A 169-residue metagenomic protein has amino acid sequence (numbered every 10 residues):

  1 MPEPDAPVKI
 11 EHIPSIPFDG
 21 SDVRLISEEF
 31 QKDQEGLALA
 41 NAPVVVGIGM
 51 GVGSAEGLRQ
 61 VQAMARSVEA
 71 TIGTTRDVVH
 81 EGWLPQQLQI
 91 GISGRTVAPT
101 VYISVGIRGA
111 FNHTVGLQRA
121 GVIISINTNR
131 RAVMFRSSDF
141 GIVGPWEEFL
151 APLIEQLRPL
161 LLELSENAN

Functional and structural regions predicted by a protein language model:
M1-N169: N-terminal glycine-rich FAD/FM-binding segment characteristic of electron-transfer flavoproteins
